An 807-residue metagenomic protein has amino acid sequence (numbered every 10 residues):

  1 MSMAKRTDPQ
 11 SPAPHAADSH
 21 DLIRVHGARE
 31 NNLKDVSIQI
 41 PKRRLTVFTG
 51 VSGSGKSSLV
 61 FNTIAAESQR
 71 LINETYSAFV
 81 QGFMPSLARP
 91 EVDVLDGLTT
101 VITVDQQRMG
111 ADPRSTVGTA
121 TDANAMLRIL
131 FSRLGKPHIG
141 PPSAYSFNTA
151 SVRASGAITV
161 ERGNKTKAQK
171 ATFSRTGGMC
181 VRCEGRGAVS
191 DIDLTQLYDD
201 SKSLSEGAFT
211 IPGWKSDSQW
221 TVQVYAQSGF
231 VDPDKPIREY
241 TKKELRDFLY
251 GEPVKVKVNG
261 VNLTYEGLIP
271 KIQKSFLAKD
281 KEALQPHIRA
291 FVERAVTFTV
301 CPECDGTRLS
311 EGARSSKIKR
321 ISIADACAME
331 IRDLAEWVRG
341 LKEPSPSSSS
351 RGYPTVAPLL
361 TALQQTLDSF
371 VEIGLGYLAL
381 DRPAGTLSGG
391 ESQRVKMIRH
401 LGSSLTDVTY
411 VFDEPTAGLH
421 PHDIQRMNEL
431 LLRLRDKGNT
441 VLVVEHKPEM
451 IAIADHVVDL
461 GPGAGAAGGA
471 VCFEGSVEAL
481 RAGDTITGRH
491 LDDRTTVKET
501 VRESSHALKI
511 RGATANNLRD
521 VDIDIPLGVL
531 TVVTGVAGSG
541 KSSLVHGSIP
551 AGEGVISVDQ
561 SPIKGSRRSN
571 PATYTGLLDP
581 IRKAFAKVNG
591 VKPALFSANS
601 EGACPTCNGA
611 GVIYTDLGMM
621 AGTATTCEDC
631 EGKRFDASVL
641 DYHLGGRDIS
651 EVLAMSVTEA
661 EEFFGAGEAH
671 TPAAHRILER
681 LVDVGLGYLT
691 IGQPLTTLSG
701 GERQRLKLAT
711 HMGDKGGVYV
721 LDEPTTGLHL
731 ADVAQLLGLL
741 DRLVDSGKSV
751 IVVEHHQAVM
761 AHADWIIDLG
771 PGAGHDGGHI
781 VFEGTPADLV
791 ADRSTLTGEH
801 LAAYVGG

Functional and structural regions predicted by a protein language model:
M1-G807: Conserved phosphate-binding elements of NTP-dependent enzyme cores
